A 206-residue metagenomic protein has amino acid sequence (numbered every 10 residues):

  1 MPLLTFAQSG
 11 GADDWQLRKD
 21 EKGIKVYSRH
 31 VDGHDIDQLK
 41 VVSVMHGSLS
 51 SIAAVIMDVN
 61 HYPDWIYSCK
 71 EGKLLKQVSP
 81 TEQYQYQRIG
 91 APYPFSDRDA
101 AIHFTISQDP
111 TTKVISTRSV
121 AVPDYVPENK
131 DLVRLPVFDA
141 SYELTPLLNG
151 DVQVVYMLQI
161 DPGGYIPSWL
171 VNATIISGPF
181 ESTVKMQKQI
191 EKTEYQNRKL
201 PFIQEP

Functional and structural regions predicted by a protein language model:
M1-L4: Bacterial N-terminal signal peptides
F6-P206: Eukaryotic helix-grip
